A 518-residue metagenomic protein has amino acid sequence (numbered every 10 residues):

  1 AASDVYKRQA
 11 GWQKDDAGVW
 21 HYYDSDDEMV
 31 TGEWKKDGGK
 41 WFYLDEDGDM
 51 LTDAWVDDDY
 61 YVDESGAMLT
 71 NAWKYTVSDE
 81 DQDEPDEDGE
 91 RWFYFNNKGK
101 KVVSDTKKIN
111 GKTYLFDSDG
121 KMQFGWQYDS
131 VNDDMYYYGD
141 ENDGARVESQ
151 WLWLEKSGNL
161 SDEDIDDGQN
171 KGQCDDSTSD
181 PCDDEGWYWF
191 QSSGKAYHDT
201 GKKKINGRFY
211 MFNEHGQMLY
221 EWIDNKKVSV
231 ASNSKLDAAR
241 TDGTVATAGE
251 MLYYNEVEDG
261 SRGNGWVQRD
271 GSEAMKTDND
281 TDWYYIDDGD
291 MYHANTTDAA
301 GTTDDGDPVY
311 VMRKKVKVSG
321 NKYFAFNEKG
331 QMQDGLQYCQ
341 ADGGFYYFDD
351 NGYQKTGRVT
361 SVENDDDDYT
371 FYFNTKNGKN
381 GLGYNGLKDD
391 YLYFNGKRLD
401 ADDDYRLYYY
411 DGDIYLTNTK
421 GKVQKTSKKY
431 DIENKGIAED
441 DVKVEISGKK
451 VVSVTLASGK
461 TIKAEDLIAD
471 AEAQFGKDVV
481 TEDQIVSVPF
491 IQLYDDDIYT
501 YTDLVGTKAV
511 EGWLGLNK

Functional and structural regions predicted by a protein language model:
S3, K7-K518: Extracellular adhesion/carbohydrate-binding repeat motifs centered on closely spaced tryptophans
